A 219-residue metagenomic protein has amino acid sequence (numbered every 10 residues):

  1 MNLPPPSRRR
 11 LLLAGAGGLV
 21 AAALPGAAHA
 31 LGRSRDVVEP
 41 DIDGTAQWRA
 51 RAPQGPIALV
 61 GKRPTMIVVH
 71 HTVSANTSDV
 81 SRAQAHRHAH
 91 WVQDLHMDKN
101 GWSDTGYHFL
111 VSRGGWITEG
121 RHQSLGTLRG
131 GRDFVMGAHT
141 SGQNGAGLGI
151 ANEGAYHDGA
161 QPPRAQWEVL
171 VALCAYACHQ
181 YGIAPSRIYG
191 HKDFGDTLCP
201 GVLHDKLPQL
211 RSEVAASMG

Functional and structural regions predicted by a protein language model:
N2-S7, L11-T72, S112-G219: Basic/polar, cationic surfaces and motifs that engage anionic cell-wall and phosphate/carboxylate ligands
K62-G101: Active-site acidic/histidine clusters and adjacent loop/turn architecture that either coordinate catalytic ions
V80, K99-H108, Q180-G190: Surface-exposed patches in mature extracellular/periplasmic domains of secreted proteins
R87, D104, G145: Short, well-structured alpha-helical interface segments that form or flank functional binding sites
